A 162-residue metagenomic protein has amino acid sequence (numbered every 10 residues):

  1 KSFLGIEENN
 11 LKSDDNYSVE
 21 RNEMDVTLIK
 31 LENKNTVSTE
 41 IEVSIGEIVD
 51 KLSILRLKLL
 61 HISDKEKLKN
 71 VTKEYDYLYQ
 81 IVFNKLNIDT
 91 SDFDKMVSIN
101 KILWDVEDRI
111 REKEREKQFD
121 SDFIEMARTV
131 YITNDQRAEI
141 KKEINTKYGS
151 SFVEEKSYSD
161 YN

Functional and structural regions predicted by a protein language model:
K1-S2, L59: Positively charged, hydrophobic/aromatic-enriched amphipathic segments
S2-N10: Extreme N-terminal basic, low-complexity initiation segments that serve as generic localization/processing leaders
G5, N16-Y17: Short glycine-aromatic motifs
V19, L28-K30: Short linear proline/tyrosine/threonine-rich motifs used for host-factor recruitment and membrane trafficking/assembly
K30-N162: Extended, charge-rich alpha-helical interface modules
